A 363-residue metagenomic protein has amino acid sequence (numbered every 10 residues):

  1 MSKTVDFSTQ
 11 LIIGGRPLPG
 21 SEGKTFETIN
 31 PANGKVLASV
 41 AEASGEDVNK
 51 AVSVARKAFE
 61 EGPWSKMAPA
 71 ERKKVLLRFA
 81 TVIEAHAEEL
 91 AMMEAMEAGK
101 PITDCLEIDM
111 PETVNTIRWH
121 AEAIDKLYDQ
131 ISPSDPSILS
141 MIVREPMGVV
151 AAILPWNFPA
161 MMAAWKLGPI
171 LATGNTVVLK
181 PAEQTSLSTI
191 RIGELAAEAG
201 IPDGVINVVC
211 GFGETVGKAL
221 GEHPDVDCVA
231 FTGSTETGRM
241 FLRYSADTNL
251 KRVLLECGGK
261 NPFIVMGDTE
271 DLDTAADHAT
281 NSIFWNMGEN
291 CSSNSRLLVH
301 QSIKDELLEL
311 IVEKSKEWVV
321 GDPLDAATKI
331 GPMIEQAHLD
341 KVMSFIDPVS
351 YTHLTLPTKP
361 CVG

Functional and structural regions predicted by a protein language model:
M1-V40, K74, R78, L127-I153 (+1 more regions): Terminal low-complexity tails and localization/encapsulation signals of metabolic enzymes
G34, R72, E94, G174 (+6 more regions): Residue-level signal for inorganic ion chemistry
L37-L127: Glycine-rich loop-to-alpha-helix module at the N-terminal edge of alpha/beta enzyme cores
F59, P63, A80-A87, A91 (+14 more regions): Structural signal for hydrophobic packing residues in well-ordered secondary-structure cores of soluble enzyme domains
I117, T189-I192, L220, F241 (+4 more regions): Hydrophobic packing residues within well-ordered alpha-helices of enzyme cores
Y128-T274: Rossmann-like NAD(P) dinucleotide-binding subdomain of oxidoreductase/dehydrogenase enzymes
C228, E236-L354: ALDH superfamily catalytic-core signature
Y351-G363: Single conserved hydrophobic/aromatic residue that forms the stacking wall/gate of nucleotide- or nucleobase-binding
